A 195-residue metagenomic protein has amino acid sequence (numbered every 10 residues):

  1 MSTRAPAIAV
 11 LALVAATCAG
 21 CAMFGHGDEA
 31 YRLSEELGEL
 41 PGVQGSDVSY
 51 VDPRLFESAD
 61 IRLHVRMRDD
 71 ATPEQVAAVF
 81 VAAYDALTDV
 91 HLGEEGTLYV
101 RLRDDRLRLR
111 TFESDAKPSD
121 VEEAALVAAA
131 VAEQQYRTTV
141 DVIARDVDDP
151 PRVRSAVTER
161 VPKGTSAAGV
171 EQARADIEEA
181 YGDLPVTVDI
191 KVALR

Functional and structural regions predicted by a protein language model:
M1-I8: Bacterial N-terminal signal peptides that target proteins for export
A19-G25: Bacterial signal peptide processing site
E29-R54, R68-D70, E74-Q75: Post-signal peptide N-terminal segment of mature Sec-exported envelope proteins
R32-S34, E74-G93, A128, P162-T187: Short, non-transmembrane amphipathic alpha-helical segments
G38-S46, H91, A130-R137: Short secondary-structure junctions
G42-H64, T139-S155: Short edge beta-strands and adjacent turn/loop segments
T97-D141, R195: Surface-exposed beta-loop interaction hotspot
Y136-R195: Extracytoplasmic/periplasmic C-terminal soluble domains
